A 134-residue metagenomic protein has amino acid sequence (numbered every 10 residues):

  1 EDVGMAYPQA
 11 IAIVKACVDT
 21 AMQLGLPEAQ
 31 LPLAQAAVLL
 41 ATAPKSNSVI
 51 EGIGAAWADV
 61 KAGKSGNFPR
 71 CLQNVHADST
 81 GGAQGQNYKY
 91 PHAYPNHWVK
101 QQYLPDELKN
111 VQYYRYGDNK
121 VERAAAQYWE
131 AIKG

Functional and structural regions predicted by a protein language model:
E1-N96, P105-G134: Terminal-proximal interaction/regulatory segments of ATP-powered molecular machines
Q101-Y103: Short beta-strand elements
